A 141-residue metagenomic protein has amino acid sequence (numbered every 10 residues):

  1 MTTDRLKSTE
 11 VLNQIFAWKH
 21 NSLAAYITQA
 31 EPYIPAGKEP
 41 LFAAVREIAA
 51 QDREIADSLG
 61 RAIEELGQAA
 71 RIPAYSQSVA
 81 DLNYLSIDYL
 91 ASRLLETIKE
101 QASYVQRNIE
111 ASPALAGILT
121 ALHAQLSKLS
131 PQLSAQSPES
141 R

Functional and structural regions predicted by a protein language model:
M1-L6, E10, T28, F42 (+2 more regions): Terminal, compositionally biased segments
T2-A49: N-terminal leader/targeting helix
T2-D4, V79-L82: Helix-boundary and loop/linker segments of multi-pass membrane transporters
V11-W18, S22-Q29, A80-S130: Acidic/histidine-rich alpha-helical segments that form the ligand environment of transition-metal centers
Q29-G37, N108-S112, L133-S140: Secondary-structure edge/capping motif, primarily at the C-terminal ends of alpha-helices and the immediately following
Q29-P32, E47-I48, A62-E65, A121-Q125: Short acidic/histidine-centered micro-motifs embedded in hydrophobic/aromatic stretches that mark compact functional
E39-P73, S130-R141: Conserved alpha-helical segments that form or flank metal/cofactor-binding pockets of metalloenzymes
